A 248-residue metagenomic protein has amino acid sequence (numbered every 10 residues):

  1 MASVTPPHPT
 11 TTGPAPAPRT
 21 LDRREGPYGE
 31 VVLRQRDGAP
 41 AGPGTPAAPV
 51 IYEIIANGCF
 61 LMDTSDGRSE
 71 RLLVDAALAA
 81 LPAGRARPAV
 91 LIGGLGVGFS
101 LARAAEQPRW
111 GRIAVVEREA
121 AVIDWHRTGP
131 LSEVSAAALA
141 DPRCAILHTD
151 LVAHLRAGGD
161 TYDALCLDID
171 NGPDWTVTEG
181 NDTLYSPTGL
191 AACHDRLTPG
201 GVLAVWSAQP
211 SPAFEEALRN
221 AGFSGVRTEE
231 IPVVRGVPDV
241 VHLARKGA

Functional and structural regions predicted by a protein language model:
M1-P108, E119-W125, E216: Class I S-adenosylmethionine
S3, G67-L197, V205-A208, A221 (+2 more regions): The AdoMet/dcAdoMet-binding core of the Class I SAM-like
R36, N57, L167-G172, G247: Generic beta-structure capping elements
D37, G58, Q209, P232 (+1 more regions): A broadly conserved detector of short glycine/acidic/proline-rich loop/turn motifs that flank catalytic sites and bind
G201: Glycine-centered, small-residue-biased loops immediately flanking beta-strands in adenine/cofactor-binding cores
A213: Conserved active-site alpha-helix within GNAT-family acetyltransferase domains
H242-A248: C-terminal lobe and adjacent flexible extensions of AdoMet/dcAdoMet transferase-like proteins
